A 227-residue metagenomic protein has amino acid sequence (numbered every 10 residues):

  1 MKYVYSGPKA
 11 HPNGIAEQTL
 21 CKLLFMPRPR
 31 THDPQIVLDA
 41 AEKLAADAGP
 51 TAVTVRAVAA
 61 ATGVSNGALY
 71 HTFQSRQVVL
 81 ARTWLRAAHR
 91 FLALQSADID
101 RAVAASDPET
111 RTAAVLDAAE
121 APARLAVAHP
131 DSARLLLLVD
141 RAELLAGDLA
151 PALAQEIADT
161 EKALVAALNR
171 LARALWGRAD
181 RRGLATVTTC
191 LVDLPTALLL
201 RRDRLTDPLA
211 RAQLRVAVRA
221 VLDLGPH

Functional and structural regions predicted by a protein language model:
M1-H32, K43, I99-P108, H227: N-terminal intrinsically disordered/low-complexity leader segments
Y3, K9-P12, Q18, K22 (+3 more regions): Extended, non-globular alpha-helical segments
V4, A123-R124, K162-R170, A174 (+2 more regions): Hydrophobic alpha-helical segments that form the core of small-molecule binding pockets and/or dimer interfaces
P34, V55, Q77, A81 (+6 more regions): Short, structured helix-loop boundary elements
I36, A40, L44-V78, R82: Helix-turn-helix
V37-A45, V53, A87, F91 (+2 more regions): Short hydrophobic clusters on alpha-helical segments that form packing/core surfaces in small helical domains
R82, S96-D131, T188-L191: Hydrophobic alpha-helical connector segments
A93-S96, E109, A113, R134-L137 (+2 more regions): Amphipathic alpha-helical packing segments from all-alpha helical-bundle domains
